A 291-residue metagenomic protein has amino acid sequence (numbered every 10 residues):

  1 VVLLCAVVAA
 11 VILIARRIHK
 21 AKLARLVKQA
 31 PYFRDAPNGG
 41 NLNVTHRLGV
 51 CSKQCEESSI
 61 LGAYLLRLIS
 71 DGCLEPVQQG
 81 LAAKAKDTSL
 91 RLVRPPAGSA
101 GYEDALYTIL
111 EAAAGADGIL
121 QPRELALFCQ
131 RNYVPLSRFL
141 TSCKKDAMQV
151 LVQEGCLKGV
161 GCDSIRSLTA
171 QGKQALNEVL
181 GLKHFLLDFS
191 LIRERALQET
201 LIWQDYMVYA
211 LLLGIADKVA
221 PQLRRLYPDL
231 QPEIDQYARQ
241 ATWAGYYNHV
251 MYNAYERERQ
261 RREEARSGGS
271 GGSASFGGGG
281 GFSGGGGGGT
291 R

Functional and structural regions predicted by a protein language model:
V1-R291: Acidic, Ser/Thr/Pro-rich intrinsically disordered cytosolic tails and loops of eukaryotic transmembrane proteins
